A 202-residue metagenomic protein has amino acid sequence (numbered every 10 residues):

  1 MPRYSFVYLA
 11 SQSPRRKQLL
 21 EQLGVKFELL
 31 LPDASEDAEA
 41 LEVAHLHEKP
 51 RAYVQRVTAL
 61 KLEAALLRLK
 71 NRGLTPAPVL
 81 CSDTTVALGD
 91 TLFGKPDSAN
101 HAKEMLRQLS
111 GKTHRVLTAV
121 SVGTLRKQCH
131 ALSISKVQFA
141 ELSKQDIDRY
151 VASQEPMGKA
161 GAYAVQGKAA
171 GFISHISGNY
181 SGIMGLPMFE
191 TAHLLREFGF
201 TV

Functional and structural regions predicted by a protein language model:
P2-S5, E21, A44-V202: Anionic-ligand binding patches
P2-V25: N-terminal beta1-alpha1 ligand-phosphate binding loop
Q12, P32, L125: Cofactor-binding loop segments of dinucleotide-utilizing enzymes, especially the Rossmann-like FAD- and NAD(P)+-binding
R15, S35-D37, Q128: Surface-exposed, flexible loop/turn segments at secondary-structure boundaries
F27-A38: A short beta-strand-loop structural module common to alpha/beta enzyme folds
A38-A44: Short, charged, surface-exposed secondary-structure boundary motifs
